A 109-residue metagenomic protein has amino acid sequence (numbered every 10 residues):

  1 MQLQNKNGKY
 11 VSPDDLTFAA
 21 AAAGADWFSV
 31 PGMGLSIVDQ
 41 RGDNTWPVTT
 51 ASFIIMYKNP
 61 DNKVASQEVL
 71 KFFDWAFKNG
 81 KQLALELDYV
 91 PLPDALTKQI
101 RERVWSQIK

Functional and structural regions predicted by a protein language model:
M1-K78, Y89-K109: Flexible, solvent-exposed loop/hinge segments that line or gate ligand/substrate-binding clefts
L83-Y89: Surface-exposed patches in mature extracellular/periplasmic domains of secreted proteins
